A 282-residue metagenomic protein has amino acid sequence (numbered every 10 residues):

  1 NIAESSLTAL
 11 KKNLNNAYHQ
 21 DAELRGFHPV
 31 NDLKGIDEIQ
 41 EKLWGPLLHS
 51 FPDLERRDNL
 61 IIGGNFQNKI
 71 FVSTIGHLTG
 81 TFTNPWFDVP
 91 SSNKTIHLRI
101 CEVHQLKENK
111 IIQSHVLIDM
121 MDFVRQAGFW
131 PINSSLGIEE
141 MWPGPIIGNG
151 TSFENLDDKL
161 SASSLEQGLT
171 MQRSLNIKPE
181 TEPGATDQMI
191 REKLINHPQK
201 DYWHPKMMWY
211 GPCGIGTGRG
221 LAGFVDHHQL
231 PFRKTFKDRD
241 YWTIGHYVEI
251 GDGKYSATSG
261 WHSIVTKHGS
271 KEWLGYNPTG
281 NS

Functional and structural regions predicted by a protein language model:
N1-S282: C-terminal and inter-domain tail/linker signature
